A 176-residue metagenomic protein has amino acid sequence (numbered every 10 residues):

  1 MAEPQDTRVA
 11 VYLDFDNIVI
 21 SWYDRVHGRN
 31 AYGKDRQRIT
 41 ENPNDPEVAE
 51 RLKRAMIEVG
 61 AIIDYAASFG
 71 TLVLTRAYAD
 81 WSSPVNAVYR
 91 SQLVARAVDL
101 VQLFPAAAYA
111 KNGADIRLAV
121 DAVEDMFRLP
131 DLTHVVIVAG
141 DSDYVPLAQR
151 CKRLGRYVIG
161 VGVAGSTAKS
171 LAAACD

Functional and structural regions predicted by a protein language model:
M1-D121, F127, K152, Y157: Domain-level signal for Mg2+-assisted phosphodiester chemistry and nucleotide/NA-binding surfaces in nucleic-acid
T7, P130, A173: Structured loop/turn residues at beta-strand edges in well-structured enzyme cores
Y23, A148, A172: A short local structural element in Rossmann-fold oxidoreductases
M56-V59, I116, V145, G165-A172: Amphipathic alpha-helical transducer elements in NTP-driven molecular machines
V85-R90, V163-A173: Short, glycine/polar-rich helix-capping loops at beta-to-alpha or helix-loop-helix junctions that flank or form
V88, D121, P146-L147, S170: Phosphate- and divalent-cation-binding pockets in alpha/beta enzyme and binding domains that engage nucleotide-derived
G113, R128-S166: Active-site histidine-anchored catalytic micro-motif
D176: Receiver (REC) domain switch/active-site residues of two-component response regulators
